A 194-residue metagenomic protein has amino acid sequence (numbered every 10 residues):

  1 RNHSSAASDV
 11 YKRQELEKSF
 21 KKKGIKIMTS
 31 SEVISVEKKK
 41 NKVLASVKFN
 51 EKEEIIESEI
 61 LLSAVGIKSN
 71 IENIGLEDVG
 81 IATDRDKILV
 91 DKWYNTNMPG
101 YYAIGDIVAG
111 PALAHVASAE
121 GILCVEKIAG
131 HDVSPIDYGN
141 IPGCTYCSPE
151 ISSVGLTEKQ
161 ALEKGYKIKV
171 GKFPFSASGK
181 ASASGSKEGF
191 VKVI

Functional and structural regions predicted by a protein language model:
R1-A7, Y11: Single conserved hydrophobic/aromatic residue that forms the stacking wall/gate of nucleotide- or nucleobase-binding
K12-R13, E17: Amphipathic alpha-helical segments in well-structured domains
K18, K22, V33-S35, N70 (+1 more regions): Mid-to-C-terminal Rossmann-like scaffold of FAD/NAD(P)H-dependent oxidoreductases
K26, A82, K167-K169: Conserved beta-strand segments of alpha/beta enzyme cores
T29-N41: A conserved short coil-to-beta-strand element within the FAD-binding core of flavoproteins
K38-I55: Conserved beta-strand-loop-beta-strand element in the redox core of flavoprotein oxidoreductases
K38-V43, M98, S184-E188: A short, glycine/Asx- and small/polar-enriched loop/turn that sits immediately N-terminal to a beta-strand
I55-G130: FAD-site-proximal beta/loop scaffold in flavoenzymes
